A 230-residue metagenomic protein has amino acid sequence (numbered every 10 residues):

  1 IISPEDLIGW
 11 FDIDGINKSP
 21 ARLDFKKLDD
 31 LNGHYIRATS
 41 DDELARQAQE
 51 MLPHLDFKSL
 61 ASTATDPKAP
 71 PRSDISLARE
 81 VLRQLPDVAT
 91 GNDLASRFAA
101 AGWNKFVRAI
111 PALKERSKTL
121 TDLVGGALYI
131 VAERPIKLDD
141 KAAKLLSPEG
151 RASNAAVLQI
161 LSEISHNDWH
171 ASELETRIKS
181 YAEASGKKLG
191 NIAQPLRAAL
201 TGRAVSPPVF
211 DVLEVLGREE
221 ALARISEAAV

Functional and structural regions predicted by a protein language model:
I1-T63, P71-L77: A conserved active-site cap/scaffold subdomain adjacent to cofactor or substrate pockets
I2-D6, F11, L23-K27, T39-E43 (+8 more regions): Generic recognition of stable, solvent-exposed alpha-helical segments in well-folded globular domains
L7-G15, L55, K137-D140, E183-G186 (+1 more regions): Short, mixed-charge aromatic SLiMs
K18-D24, F98-F106, E183-N191, A204: Structural motif
D30-H34, A112-E115, P195-A199: Short, hydrophobic/amphipathic alpha-helical patches that form generic packing surfaces within helical domains
R37-T39, T121, H166, G202-P208: Short helix-capping/linker segments at secondary-structure and domain boundaries
D41-D66, P71-S185: Small-residue-rich helix-loop
W169-A229: Charged substrate- and nucleic-acid-binding regions of tRNA-handling and nucleotidyl-transfer enzymes, centered on
